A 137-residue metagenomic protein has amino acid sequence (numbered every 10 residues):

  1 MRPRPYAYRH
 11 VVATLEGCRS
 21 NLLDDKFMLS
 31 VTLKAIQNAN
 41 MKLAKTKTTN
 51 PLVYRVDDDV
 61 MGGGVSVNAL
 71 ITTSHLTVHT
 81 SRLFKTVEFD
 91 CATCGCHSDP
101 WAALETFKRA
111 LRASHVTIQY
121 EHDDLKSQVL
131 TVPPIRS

Functional and structural regions predicted by a protein language model:
M1-S137: Polybasic/polar functional segments that serve as interface/processing modules
